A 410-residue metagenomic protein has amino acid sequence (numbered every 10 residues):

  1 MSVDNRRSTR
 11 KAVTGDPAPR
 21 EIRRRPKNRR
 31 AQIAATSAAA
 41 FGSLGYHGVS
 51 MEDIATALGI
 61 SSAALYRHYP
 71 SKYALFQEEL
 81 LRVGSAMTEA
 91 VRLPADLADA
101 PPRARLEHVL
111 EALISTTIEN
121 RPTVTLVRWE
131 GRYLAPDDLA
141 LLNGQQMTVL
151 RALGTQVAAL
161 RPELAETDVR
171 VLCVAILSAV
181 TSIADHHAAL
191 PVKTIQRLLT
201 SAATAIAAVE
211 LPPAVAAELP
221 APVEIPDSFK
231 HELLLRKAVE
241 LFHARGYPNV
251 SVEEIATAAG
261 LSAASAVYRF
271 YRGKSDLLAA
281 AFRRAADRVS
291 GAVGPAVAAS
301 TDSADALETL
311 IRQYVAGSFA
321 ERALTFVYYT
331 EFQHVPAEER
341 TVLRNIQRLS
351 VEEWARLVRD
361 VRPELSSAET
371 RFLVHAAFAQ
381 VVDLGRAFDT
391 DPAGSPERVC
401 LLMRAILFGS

Functional and structural regions predicted by a protein language model:
M1-N28, A214-V215, I225-S228, F408-S410: Actinobacteria-biased recognition of intrinsically disordered, low-complexity terminal regions
K27-A35, H47-G48, H68-R92, E111 (+3 more regions): An amphipathic alpha-helix adjacent to DNA-recognition modules
Q32, T36, A40-E78, R245-D276 (+1 more regions): Helix-turn-helix
L93-E119, P295-R322: Hydrophobic alpha-helical connector segments
T117-A140, S318-E338, H375-A379, R386: Amphipathic alpha-helical segments used for helix-helix packing
P136-R161, R170-V171, E338-R362, R371-F372: Amphipathic alpha-helical packing segments from all-alpha helical-bundle domains
L139, L160-A203, E210-V223, R344 (+1 more regions): Hydrophobic/aromatic-rich alpha-helical bundle segments in the mid-to-C-terminal region
T181, A221-S290, F378, V382-G385: Conserved small-residue-rich
